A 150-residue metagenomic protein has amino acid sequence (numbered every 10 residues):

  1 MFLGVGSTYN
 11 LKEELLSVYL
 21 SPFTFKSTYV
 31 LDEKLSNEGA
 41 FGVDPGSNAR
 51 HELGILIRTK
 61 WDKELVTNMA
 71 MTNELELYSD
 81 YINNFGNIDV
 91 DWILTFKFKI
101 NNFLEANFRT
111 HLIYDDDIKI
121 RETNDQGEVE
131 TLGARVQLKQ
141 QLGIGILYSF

Functional and structural regions predicted by a protein language model:
M1-G54, E128-Q137: Outer-membrane pore/translocation modules
L3-Y9, P22-T24, I55-K63, L77 (+3 more regions): Residues on the lipid-exposed face of transmembrane beta-strands in outer-membrane beta-barrel proteins
E14-V18, N68-M71, F103-F108: Repeated loop/turn-to-beta-strand initiation elements of outer-membrane beta-barrel proteins
K26-V30, E76-N84, I113-K119: Sequence/structural signature of outer-membrane beta-barrel proteins
V30-N37, N84-D89, K119-Q126: Outer-membrane beta-barrel translocator domains and adjoining extracellular loop/strand segments of Gram-negative
H51, D80-D89, V136-Q137: Solvent-exposed loop/turn segments connecting transmembrane beta-strands in outer-membrane beta-barrel proteins
D62-Y81: Surface-exposed extracellular loop regions of Gram-negative outer-membrane beta-barrel proteins
V136-F150: Outer-membrane beta-barrel "beta-signal"
